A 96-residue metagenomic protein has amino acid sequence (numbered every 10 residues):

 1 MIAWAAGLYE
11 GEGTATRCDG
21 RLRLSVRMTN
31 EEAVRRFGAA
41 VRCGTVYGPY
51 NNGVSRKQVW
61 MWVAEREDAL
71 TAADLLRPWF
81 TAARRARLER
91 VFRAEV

Functional and structural regions predicted by a protein language model:
M1-V96: Internal intein/HINT superfamily modules and their associated LAGLIDADG
